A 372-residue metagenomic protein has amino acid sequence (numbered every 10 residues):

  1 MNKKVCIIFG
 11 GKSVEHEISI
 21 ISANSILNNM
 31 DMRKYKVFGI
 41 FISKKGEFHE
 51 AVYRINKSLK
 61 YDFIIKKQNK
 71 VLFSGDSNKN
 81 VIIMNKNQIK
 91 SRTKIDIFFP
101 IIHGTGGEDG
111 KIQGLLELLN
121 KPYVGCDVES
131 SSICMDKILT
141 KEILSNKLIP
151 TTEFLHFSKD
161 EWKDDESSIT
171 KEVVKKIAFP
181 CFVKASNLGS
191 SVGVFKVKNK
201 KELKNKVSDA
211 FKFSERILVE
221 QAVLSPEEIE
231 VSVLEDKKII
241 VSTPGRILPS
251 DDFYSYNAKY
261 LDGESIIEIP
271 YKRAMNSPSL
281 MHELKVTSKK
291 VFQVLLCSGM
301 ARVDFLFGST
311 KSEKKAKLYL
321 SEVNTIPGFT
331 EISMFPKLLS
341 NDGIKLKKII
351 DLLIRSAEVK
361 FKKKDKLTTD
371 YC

Functional and structural regions predicted by a protein language model:
M1-E129, I133-M135, L139, S158-I169 (+2 more regions): ATP-binding N-terminal substructure of ATP-dependent carboxylate-amine bond-forming enzymes
N2-F9, S13-V14, I20-N24, Q88-R92 (+1 more regions): Active-site nucleotide/adenylate-binding loops and adjacent lid/helix of ATP-dependent enzymes
V37, P122-Y123, T151, C181 (+1 more regions): Hydrophobic beta-strand scaffold residues
G104, S191, I247-D251, N324-L338: Glycine-rich phosphate/pyrophosphate-binding beta-alpha loops
F195-S279, E283-V286, S312-Y319: Phosphate-binding site of ATP-dependent enzymes
V223, V231-V233, F292-F329, L339: Conserved metal-phosphate-binding beta-hairpin within the catalytic cores of diverse ATP-dependent phosphoryl-transfer
R246-A301, K337-C372: Active-site "cap" helix and flanking loop/linker of ATP-utilizing ligase/carboxylase catalytic domains
